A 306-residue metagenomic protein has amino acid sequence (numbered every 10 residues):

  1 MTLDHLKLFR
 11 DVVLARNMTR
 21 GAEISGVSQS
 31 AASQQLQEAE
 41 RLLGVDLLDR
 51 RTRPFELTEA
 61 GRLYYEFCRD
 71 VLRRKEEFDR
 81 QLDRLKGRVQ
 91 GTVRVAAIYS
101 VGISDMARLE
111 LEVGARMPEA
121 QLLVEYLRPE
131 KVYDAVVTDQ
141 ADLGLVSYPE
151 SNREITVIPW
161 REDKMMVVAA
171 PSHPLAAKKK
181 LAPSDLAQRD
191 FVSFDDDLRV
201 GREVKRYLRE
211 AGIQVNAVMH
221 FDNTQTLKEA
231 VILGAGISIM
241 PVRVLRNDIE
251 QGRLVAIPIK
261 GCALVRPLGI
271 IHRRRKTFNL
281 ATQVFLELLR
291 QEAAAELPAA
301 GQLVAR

Functional and structural regions predicted by a protein language model:
D11-S28: Short helix-boundary/capping micro-motifs
E40-E59: A short LG(V/I)-centered, amphipathic sequence patch enriched for acidic residue(s) preceding the LG motif
L42-L43, Y64-K86: Alpha-helical linker/hinge and terminal dimerization helices associated with HTH transcriptional regulators
K86-R153, H220, L303-V304: Central regulatory/effector-binding core of bacterial HTH transcription factors
D105, V255-P298: A late-sequence structural motif
R128-Y133, V137-A141, V146-S147, R199-I257: Hydrophobic hinge/microswitch elements
N152-M165, A169-F191: Flexible hinge/capping segments at coil-to-helix
D190-A211, F278-T282, L286-E287, E292-V304: Secondary-structure junction motif
